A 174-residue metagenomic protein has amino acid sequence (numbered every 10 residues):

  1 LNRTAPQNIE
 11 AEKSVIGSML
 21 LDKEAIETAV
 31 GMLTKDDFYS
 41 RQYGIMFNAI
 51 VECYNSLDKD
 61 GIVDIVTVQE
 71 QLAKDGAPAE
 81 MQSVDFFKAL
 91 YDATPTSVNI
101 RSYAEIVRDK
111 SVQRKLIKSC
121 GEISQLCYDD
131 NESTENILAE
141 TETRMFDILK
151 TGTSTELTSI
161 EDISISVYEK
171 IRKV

Functional and structural regions predicted by a protein language model:
L1-V112: Noncatalytic partner-interaction/assembly domains of nucleic-acid and motor enzyme complexes, especially the accessory
L20, P95, R108, E142 (+2 more regions): Signal for well-folded cores of large energy- and translation-related assemblies
A49, S119, R144, V167-K170: A ubiquitous structural signal for well-ordered alpha-helices
Y54-G61, T151-E156, V174: Active-site phosphate-binding and catalytic loops of NTP-dependent enzymes
L116-G121, Q125-T158: Non-catalytic interaction/clamp surfaces of large macromolecular machines
E156-V174: The Walker A/P-loop phosphate-binding site
